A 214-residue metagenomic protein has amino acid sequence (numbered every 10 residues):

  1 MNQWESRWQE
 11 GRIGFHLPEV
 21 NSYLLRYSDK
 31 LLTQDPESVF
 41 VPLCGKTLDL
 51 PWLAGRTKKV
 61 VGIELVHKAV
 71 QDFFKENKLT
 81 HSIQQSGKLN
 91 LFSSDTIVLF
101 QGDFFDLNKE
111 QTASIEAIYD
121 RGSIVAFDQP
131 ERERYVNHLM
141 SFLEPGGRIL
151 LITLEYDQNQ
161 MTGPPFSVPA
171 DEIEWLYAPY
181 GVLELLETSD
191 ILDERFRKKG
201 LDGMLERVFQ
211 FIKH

Functional and structural regions predicted by a protein language model:
M1-P36, K46-L50, K59-I97, Q101-Q111 (+2 more regions): Class I (Rossmann-like) S-adenosyl-L-methionine-dependent methyltransferase catalytic domain, capturing the SAM-binding
R12, G122-S123: Short amphipathic alpha-helical interaction patches enriched in hydrophobic/aromatic residues with interspersed Lys/Arg
F40-T47, S123: Class I SAM-dependent methyltransferase "Motif I" SAM/SAH-binding loop
V41-P42, E131, P165: Residues that cap or flank secondary-structure elements
A54-G55: Gly/Ala-rich phosphate-binding loop of Rossmann-like dinucleotide-binding domains, activating on the conserved
I118-Y119: Hydrophobic beta-strand segment of the Class I
A126-H138: A short, conserved alpha-helix within the catalytic core of class I
